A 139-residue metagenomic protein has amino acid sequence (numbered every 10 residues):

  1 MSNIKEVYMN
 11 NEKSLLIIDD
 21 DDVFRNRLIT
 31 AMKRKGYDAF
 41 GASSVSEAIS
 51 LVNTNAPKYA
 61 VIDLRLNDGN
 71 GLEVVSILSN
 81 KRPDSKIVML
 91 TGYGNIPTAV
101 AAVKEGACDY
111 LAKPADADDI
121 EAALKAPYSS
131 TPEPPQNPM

Functional and structural regions predicted by a protein language model:
N11-V23, L28-M32, A60: Conserved acidic segment of CheY-like receiver
R25, N67, T91, N95: The feature encodes the CheY-like receiver
G36-S43, L51: Short hydrophobic/Thr-rich beta-strand motif most characteristic of the beta2 strand and flanking loop of CheY-like
S44, N70-E73, T91: Acidic catalytic/metal-coordinating carboxylates
S50, L72-D84, A101: Short amphipathic alpha-helix used as the core "switch/output" element in two-component signaling
N55-V61, L66: Active-site beta3 strand of CheY-like receiver
N95-P97, A115-L124: C-terminal output helix
